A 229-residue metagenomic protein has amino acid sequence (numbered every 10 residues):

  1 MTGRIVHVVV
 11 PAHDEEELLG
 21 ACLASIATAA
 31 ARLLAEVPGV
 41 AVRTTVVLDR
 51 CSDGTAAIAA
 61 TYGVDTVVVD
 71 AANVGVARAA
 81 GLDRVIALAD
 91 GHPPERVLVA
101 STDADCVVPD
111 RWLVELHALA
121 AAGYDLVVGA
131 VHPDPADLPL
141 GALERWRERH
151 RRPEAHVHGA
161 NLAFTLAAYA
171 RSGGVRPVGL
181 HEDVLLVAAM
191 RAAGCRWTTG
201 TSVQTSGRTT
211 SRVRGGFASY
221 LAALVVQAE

Functional and structural regions predicted by a protein language model:
E15-E36: Short, well-formed alpha-helical segments that are part of the catalytic scaffolds of diverse glycosyltransferases
E17-G20, S52-T61: Acidic helix N-cap motif at the loop->helix transition within catalytic regions of sugar-transfer enzymes
T45-A57, C106: A conserved acidic beta->alpha catalytic loop
G54, E95-A118: Acidic donor-binding/catalytic loop of UDP-sugar-dependent glycosyltransferases, especially processive GT2
A56-G91: Conserved donor nucleotide-binding strand/loop of the catalytic core
D110-P139: Conserved donor NDP-sugar-binding/catalytic core segment of glycosyltransferases
W146-A163, A167: A recurrent flexible, glycine/aromatic-enriched loop bordering the glycosyltransferase active site that acts as
G179-L186: Acidic donor-binding loop at a coil-to-helix junction in glycosyltransferase catalytic cores that engages
